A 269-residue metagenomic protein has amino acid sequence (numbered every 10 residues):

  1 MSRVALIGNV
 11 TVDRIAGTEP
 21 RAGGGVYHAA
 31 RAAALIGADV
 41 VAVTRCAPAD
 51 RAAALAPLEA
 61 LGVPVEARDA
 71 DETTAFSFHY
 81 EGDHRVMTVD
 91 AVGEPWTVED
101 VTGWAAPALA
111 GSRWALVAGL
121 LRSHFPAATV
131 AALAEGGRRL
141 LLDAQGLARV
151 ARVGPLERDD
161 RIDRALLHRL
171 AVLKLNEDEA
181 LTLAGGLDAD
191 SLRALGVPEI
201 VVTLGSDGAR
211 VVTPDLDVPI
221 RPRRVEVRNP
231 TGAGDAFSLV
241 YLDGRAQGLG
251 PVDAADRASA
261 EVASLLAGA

Functional and structural regions predicted by a protein language model:
M1, E157-R161, A189-A269: Conserved phosphate-binding/catalytic region of the ribokinase-like
R3-V4, T11-P20, L35-A118, A132-R139: Conserved N-terminal subdomain of the carbohydrate kinase-like
G8, T44-C46, A144, L204: Short beta-strand/turn micro-motifs composed of small residues that flank or help shape donor/cofactor-binding pockets
G8-V10, L120, A236: Active-site metal-binding loops of divalent metal-dependent hydrolases
G24-L35, V130-A132: Histidine-anchored nucleotide/phosphate-binding helix
A30-D39, G244-A246: Alpha-helix C-terminal capping segments
R31, F76-F78, A209-V212: Short beta-strand scaffold segments in enzyme catalytic cores
W114-D190, G208: Conserved beta-alpha-beta core of the PfkB/ribokinase-like small-molecule kinase fold
